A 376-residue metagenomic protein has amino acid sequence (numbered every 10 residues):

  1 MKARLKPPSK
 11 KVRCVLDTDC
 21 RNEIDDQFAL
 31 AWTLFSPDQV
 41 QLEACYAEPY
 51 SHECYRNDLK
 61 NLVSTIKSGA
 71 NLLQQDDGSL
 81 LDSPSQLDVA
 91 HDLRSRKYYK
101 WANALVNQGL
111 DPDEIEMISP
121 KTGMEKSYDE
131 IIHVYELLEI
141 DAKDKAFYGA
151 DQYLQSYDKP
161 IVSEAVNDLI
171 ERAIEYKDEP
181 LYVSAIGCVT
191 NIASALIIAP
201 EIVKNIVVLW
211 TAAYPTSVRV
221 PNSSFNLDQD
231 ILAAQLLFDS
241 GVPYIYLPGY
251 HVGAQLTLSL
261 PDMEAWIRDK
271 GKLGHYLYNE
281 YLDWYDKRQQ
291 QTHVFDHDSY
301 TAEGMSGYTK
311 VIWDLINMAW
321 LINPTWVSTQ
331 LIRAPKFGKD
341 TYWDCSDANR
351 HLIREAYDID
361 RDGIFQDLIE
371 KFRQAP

Functional and structural regions predicted by a protein language model:
M1-P376: N-terminal acidic, glycine/proline-rich low-complexity segments
